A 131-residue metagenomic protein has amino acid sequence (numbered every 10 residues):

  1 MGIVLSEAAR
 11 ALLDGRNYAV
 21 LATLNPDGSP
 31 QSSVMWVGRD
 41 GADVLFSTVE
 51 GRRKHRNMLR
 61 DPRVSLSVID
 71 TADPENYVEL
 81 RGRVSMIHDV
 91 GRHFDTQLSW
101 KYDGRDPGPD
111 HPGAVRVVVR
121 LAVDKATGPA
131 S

Functional and structural regions predicted by a protein language model:
M1-G15: Extreme N-terminal tail/first-helix region
G2-V4, P74-S131: Charged, gly/pro-rich active-site loop segments
A9, N17, A42, N76 (+1 more regions): A generic secondary-structure signal marking the coil-to-beta-strand transition
R10-A11, W36, R56, P109-H111: Short secondary-structure boundary/capping segments
N17-V49, M58, V64-V68, E79: Short beta-strand segments
V49-E50, V90: Structured loop/turn residues at secondary-structure junctions
R52-K54, D73: Short, surface-exposed beta-strand-loop junctions and turns on beta-sheet-rich folds
